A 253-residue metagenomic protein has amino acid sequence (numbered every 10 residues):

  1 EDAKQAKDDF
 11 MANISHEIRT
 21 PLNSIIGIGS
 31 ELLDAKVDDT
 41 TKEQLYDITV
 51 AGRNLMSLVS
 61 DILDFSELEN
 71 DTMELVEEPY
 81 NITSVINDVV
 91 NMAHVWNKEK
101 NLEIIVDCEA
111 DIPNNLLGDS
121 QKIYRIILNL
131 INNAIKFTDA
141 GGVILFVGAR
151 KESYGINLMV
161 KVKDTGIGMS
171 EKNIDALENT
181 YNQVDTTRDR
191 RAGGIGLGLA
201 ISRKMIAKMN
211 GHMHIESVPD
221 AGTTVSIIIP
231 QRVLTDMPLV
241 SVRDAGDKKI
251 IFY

Functional and structural regions predicted by a protein language model:
E1-D34, R53: Primarily the dimerization/phosphotransfer
I28, R53-F65, V85: Coiled-coil phosphoacceptor/dimerization helix of two-component systems
S66-E77: Helix-loop junction within the histidine kinase core
V76-N81, K98, E103-N114: Conserved catalytic submotifs in the C-terminal HATPase_c
D107, I156, K172, S226-Y253: Disordered, acidic interdomain junction associated with two-component signaling
M169-Q183: Short conserved segment of the HATPase_c
N210-E216: Glycine-rich ATP-binding loops of the HATPase_c
